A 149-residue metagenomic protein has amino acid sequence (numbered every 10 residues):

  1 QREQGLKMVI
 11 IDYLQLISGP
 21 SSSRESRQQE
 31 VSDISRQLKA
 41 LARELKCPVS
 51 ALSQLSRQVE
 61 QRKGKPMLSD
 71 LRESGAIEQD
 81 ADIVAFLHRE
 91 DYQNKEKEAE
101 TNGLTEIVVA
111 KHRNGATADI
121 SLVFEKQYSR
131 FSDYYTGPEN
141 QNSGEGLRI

Functional and structural regions predicted by a protein language model:
Q1-L6, S22-S23, R36-K46, R57-I149: C-terminal regions of RecA-like/P-loop NTPase motor modules
L14: Conserved Walker B
E25-E30: Alpha-helix N-cap and loop-to-helix initiation/capping positions
V31-S35: …and closely analogous acidic/polar surface helices at protein-protein or active-site interfaces in A-domain-like
